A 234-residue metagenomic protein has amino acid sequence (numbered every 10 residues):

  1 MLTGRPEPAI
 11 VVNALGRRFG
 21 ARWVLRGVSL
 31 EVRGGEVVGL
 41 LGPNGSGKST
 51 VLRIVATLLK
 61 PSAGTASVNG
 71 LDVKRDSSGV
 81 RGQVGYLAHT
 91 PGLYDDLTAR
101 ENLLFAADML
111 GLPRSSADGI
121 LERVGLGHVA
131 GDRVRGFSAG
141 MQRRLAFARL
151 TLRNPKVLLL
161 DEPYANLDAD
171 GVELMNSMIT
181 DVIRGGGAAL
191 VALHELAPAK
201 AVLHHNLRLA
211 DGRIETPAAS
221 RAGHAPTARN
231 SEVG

Functional and structural regions predicted by a protein language model:
A56: Helix-to-loop junction immediately C-terminal to a conserved catalytic motif
G64-R75, V80: Conserved ABC transporter NBD signature motif
L104, D108, R114-V129: Conserved ABC ATPase "signature" region
L158-D161: Catalytic Walker B motif of ABC-type/P-loop ATPase nucleotide-binding domains
L193-H194: H-loop/switch region of ABC-family ATPase nucleotide-binding domains
